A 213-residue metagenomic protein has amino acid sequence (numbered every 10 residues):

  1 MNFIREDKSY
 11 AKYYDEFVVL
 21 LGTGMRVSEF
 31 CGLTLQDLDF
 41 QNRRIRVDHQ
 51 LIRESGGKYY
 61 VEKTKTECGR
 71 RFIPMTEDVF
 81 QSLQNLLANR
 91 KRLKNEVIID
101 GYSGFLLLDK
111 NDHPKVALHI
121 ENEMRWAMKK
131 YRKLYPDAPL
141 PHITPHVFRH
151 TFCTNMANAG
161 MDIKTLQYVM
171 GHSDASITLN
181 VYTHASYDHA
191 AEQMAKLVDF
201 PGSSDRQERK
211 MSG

Functional and structural regions predicted by a protein language model:
M1, D48, T76, L108-K110 (+1 more regions): Residue-level detector of conserved, well-ordered beta-strand and adjacent loop positions that form binding/recognition
N2, G32, F40, N180 (+2 more regions): Phosphate-coordinating loops and pocket residues in cytosolic domains that bind phosphorylated ligands
N2-Y13, T23, I73, K91-I98 (+4 more regions): Short, basic (Lys/Arg/His-rich) helix/loop patches that form interaction surfaces in the mid-to-C-terminal regions
V18-L51, K164: Short, charged phosphate-coordinating catalytic segments
D37-R44, M161-V181, E208: Short, polar N-cap/turn motifs at the start of nucleic acid-interacting alpha helices
F40-R43, H49, G56, L87-I98 (+2 more regions): Proline-centered turn/helix-capping motifs that create local helix->coil transitions or kinks
N42, S55, Y60-R70, P74-V79 (+2 more regions): C-terminal secondary-structure termini that scaffold catalytic or DNA-interacting sites
Q50-L51, M170-A195: Catalytic-site neighborhood detector that most strongly recognizes the C-terminal catalytic loop/helix of tyrosine
